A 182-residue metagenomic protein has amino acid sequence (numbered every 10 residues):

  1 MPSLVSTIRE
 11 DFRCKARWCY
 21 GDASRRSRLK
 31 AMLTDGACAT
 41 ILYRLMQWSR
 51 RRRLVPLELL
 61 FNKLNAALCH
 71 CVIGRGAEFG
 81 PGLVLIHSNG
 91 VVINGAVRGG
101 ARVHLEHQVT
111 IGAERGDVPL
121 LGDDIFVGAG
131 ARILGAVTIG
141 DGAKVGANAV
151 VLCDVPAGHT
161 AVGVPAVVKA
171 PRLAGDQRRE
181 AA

Functional and structural regions predicted by a protein language model:
M1-C69, D176-A182: Terminal amphipathic alpha-helical/low-complexity segments used for targeting or macromolecular assembly
C69, G74-R75, G80-P81, I86-N89 (+12 more regions): Left-handed beta-helix
R172-A174: Short aromatic-enriched loop/helix-cap "lid" or pocket-rim segments at secondary-structure transitions that line
